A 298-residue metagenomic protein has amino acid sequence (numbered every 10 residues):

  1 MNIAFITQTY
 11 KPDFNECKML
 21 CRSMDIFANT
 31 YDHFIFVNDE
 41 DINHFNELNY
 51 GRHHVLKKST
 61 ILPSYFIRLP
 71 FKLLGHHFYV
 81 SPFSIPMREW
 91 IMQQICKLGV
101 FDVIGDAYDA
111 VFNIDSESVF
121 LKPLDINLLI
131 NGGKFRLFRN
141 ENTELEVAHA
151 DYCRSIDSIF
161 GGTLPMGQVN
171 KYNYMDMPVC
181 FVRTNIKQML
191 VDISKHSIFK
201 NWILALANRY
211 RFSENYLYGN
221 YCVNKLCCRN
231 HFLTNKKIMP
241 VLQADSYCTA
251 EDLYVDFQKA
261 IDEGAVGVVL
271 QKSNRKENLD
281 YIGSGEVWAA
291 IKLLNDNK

Functional and structural regions predicted by a protein language model:
M1-R22: N-proximal low-complexity "stem/linker" segments adjacent to membrane-targeting elements
N15, E40-N46: Short, charged/polar "capping" segments at the starts of alpha-helices and the immediately preceding loops
R22-Y31: Short, acidic, metal-binding catalytic loop of nucleotide-sugar glycosyltransferases
T30-D41, L56-L62: Short beta-strand/loop segment that forms part of the nucleotide-sugar
L48-D102: Active-site-proximal specificity loops/subdomain of glycosyltransferases
C96-L137: GT-A fold catalytic core of metal-dependent nucleotide-sugar glycosyltransferases, centered on the diacidic
L124-L204: Conserved catalytic core of nucleotide-sugar-dependent glycosyltransferases
S197-K298: A glycosyltransferase accessory/donor-loop signature
